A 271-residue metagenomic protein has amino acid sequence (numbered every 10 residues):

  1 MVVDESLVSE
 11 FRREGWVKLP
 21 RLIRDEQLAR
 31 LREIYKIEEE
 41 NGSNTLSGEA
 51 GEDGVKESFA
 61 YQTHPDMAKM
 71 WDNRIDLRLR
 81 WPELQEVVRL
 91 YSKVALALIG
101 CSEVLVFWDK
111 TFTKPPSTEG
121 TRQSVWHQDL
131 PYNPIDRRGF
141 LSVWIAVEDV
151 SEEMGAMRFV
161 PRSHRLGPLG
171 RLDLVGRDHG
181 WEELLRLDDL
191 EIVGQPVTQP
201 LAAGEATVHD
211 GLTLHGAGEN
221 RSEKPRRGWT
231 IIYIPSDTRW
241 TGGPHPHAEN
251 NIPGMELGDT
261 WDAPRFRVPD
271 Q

Functional and structural regions predicted by a protein language model:
M1-R13, P20-W126, Y132, L172 (+2 more regions): Non-heme Fe(II)-dependent double-stranded beta-helix
S9, V150-L214, T238: Double-stranded beta-helix
N41-T45, E49-Q62, L169-L174, A206-V208 (+1 more regions): Non-heme Fe(II)/2-oxoglutarate
Y91, H127-F140, G194-Q195, L201 (+1 more regions): A short beta-loop-beta micro-motif enriched in histidine and acidic residues
S102-V104, D109, R122-S124, G139-I145 (+2 more regions): Generic beta-strand structural signal
K110, Q128, I145-D149, P161: Short, structured patches in soluble enzyme cores that scaffold and shape functional sites
T118-W126, D136-R137, E153-F159, P168-L172 (+1 more regions): A short secondary-structure junction signal
N133-E152, P200, V208, I232-S236: Short, conserved beta-strand element in jelly-roll/cupin
